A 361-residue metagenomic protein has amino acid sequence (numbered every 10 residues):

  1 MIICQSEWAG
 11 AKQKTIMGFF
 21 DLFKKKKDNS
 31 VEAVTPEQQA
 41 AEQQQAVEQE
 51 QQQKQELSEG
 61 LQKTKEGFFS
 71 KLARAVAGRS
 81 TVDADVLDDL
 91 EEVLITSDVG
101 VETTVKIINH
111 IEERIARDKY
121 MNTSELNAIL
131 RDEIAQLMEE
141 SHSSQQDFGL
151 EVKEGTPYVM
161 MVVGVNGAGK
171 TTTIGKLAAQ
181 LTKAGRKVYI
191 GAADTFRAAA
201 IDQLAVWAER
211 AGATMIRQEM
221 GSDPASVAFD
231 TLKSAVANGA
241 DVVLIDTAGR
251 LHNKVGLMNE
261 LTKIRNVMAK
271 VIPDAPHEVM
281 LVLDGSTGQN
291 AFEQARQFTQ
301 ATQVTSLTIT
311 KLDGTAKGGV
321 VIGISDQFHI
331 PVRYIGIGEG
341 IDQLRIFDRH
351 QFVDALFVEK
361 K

Functional and structural regions predicted by a protein language model:
M1-F148, K153-M161, K183, V188 (+1 more regions): Non-catalytic terminal/linker segments enriched in charged/polar, low-complexity residues
E102, D132-K361: P-loop/Walker A NTP-binding module and the surrounding RecA-like catalytic core of P-loop NTPases
